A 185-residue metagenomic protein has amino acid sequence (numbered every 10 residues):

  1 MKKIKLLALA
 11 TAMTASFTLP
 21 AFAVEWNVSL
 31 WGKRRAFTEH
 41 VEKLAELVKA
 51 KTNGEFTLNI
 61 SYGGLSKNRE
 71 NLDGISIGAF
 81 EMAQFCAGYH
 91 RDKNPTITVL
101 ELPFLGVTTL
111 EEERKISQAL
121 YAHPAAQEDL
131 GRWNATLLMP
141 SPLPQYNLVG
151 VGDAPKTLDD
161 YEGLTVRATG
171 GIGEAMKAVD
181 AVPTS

Functional and structural regions predicted by a protein language model:
M1-A8: Bacterial N-terminal signal peptides that target proteins for export
A10-T11, A21: Cleavable N-terminal signal peptides
F17-A23: Sec/Tat signal peptide C-region and signal peptidase I cleavage site
W26-L44, Y62-N68: Extracytoplasmic "Venus flytrap"
R35-N59, E174-A175: Short, polar/charged alpha-helical segment
A45-E46, S76, C86-T184: Contiguous mixed-secondary-structure segments that line small-molecule binding/active-site clefts of soluble domains
T57-S66, T165, A181-S185: Short beta-strand-to-loop elements that line the ligand-binding cleft of bilobed periplasmic-binding protein-like
E81-Q84: Short, Asp-centered acidic motifs that coordinate Mg2+ and/or phosphate in catalytic or ligand-binding sites
